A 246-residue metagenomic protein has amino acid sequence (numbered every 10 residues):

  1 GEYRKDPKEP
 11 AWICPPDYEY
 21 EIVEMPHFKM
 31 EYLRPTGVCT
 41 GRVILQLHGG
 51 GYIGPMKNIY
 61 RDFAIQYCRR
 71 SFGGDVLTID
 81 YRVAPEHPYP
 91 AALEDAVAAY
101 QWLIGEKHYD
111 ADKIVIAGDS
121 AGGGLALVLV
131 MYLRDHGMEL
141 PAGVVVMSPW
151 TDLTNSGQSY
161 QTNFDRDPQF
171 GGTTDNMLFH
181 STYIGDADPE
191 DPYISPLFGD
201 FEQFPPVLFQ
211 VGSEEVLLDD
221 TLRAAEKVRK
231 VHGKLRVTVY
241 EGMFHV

Functional and structural regions predicted by a protein language model:
G1-A11: N-terminal targeting or regulatory segments adjacent to alpha/beta-hydrolase or S9 domains
P10-V246: Alpha/beta-hydrolase superfamily serine-hydrolase fold, recognizing
